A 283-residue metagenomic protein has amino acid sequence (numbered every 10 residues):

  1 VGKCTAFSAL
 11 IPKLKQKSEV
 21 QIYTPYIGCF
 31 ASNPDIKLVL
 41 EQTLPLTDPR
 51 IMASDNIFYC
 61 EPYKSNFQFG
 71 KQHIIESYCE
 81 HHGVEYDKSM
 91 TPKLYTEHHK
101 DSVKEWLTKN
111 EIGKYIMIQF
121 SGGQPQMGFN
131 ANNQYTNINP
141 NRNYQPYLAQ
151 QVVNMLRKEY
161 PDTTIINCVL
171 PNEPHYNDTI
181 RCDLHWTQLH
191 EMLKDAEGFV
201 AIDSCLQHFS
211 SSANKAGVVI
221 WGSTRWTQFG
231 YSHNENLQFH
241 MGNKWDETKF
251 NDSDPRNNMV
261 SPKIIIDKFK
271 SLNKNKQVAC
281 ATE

Functional and structural regions predicted by a protein language model:
V1-E283: Catalytic machinery of carbohydrate-active enzymes, primarily nucleotide-sugar-dependent glycosyltransferases
